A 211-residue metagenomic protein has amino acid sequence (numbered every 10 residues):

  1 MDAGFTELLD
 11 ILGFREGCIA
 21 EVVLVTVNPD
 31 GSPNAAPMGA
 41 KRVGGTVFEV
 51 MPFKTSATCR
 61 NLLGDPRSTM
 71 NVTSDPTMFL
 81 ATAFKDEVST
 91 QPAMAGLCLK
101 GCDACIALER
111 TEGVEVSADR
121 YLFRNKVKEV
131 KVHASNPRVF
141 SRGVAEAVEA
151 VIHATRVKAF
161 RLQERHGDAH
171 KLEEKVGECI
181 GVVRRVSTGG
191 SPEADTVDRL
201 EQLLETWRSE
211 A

Functional and structural regions predicted by a protein language model:
M1-C105, T111-A211: Basic, polyanion-binding surface patches
